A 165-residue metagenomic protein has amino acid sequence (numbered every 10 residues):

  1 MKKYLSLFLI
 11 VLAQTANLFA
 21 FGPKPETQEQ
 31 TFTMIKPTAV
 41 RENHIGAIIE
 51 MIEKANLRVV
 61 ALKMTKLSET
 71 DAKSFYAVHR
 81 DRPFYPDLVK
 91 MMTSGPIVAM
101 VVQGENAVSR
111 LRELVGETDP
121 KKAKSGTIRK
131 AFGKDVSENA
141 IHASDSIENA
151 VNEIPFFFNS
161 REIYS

Functional and structural regions predicted by a protein language model:
K2-S165: Non-catalytic terminal and connector segments of soluble metabolic enzymes
